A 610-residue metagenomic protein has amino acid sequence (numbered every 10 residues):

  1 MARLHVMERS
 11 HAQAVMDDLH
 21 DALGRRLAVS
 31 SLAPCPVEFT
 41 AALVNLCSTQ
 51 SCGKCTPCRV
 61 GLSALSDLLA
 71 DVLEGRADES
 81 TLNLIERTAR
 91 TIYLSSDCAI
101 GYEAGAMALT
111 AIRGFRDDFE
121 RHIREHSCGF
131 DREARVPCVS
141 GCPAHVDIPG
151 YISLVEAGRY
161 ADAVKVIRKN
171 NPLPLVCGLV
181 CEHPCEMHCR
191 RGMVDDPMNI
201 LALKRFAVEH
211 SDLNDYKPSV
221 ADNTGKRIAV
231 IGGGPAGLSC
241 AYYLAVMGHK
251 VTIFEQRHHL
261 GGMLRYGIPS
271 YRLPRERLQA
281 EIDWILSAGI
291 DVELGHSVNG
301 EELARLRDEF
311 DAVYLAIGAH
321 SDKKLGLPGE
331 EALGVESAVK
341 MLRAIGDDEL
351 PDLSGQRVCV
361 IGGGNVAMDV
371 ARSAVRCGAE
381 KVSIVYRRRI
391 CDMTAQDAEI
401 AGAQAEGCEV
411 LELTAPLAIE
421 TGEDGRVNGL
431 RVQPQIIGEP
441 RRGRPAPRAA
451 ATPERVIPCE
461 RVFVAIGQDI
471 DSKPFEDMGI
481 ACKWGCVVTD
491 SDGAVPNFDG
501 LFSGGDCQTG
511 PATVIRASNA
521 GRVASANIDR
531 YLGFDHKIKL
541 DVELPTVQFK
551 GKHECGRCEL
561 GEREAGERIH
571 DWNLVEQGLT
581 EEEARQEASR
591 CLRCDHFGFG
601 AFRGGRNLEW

Functional and structural regions predicted by a protein language model:
M1-G129: Redox cofactor-anchoring modules in respiratory/redox and cofactor-processing assemblies
N45-D67, R90-M107, F130-G150, P172-M193 (+1 more regions): Local cysteine-cluster metal-coordination motifs and their immediate loop/turn environment, predominantly Fe-S cluster
C128-G129, P137-C138, G402, A415-T421 (+4 more regions): Mid-to-C-terminal Rossmann-like scaffold of FAD/NAD(P)H-dependent oxidoreductases
F206-A221, D283-G295, G300, D322-C377 (+2 more regions): Glycine-rich dinucleotide-binding loop and its adjacent helix/turn
D222, R227-I231, Q279-L327, A418-R431 (+3 more regions): Feature captures the FAD/FMN-dependent oxidoreductase FAD-binding
K250-E293, I345, A371-A418, H536-F549: Rossmann-like dinucleotide-binding cores of NAD(P)H-dependent redox enzymes
E331-G355, E423, P440-P511, I515 (+1 more regions): FAD-site-proximal beta/loop scaffold in flavoenzymes
V370, C507-I538: A conserved FAD-binding loop/helix module that cradles the flavin
